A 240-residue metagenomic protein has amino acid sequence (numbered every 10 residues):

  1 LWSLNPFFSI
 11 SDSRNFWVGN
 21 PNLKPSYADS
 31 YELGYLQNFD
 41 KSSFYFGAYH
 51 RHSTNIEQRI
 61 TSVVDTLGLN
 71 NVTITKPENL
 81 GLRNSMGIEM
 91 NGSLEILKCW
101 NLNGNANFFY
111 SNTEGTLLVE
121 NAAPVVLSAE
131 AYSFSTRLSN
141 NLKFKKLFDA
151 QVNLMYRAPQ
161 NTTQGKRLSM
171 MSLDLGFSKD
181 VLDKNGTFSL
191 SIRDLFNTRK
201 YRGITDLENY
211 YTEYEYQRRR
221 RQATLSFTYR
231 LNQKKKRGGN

Functional and structural regions predicted by a protein language model:
L1-S30, H50-T75, Q160, L195-N209 (+1 more regions): Surface-exposed extracellular loop regions of Gram-negative outer-membrane beta-barrel proteins, predominantly
N20, K24, F39, S43-N105 (+1 more regions): Outer membrane beta-barrel strand-and-loop segments of large Gram-negative receptors, especially TonB-dependent
L23, L33-Q37, A48, I88-L94 (+4 more regions): Residues on the lipid-exposed face of transmembrane beta-strands in outer-membrane beta-barrel proteins
Y27-Y31, L82-M86, V126-F134, S169-L173 (+2 more regions): Residues that define the transmembrane beta-barrel architecture of outer-membrane proteins
D29, Y35, F46-H52, G104-Y110 (+3 more regions): Transmembrane beta-barrel strands of outer-membrane/channel proteins
K41-F44, C99-L102, K146-Q151, D183-F188 (+1 more regions): Repeated loop/turn-to-beta-strand initiation elements of outer-membrane beta-barrel proteins
H52, E78-R157: Gram-negative outer-membrane beta-barrel transporters
K179-N240: C-terminal beta-signal and adjacent terminal beta-strands/loops of Gram-negative outer-membrane beta-barrel proteins
